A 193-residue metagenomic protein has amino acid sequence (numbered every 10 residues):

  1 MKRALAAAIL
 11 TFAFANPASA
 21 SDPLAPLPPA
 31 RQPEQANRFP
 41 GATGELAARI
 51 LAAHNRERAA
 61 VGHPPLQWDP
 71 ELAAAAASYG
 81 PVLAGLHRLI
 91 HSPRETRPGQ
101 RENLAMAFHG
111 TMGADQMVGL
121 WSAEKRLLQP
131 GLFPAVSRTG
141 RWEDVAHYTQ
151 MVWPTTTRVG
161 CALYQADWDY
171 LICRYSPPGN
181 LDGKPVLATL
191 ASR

Functional and structural regions predicted by a protein language model:
M1-A6: Bacterial N-terminal signal peptides that target proteins for export
A7-A15: Bacterial N-terminal signal peptides
A18-A20: Boundary at the C-terminal end of the N-terminal hydrophobic targeting segment
P29-Q100: Short, well-ordered surface patches within globular domains
P98-R193: A well-ordered secondary-structure block
